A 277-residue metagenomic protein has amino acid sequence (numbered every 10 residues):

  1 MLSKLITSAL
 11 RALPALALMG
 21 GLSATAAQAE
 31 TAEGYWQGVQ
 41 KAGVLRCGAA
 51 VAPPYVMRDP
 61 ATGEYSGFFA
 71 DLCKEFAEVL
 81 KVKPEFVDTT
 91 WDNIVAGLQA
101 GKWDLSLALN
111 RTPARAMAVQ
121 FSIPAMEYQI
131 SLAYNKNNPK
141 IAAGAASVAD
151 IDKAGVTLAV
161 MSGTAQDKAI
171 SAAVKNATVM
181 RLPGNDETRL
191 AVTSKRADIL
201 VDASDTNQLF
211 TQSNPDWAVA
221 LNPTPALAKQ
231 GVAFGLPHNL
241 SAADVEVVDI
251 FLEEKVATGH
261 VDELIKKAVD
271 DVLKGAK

Functional and structural regions predicted by a protein language model:
R11, L16-Q28: C-terminal segment of classical bacterial N-terminal signal peptides
A29-L109, M117: Extracytoplasmic small-molecule ligand-binding "clamshell" domains of the periplasmic binding protein/Venus flytrap
E30, A70-V79, N138-K140, G155 (+2 more regions): Extended ligand-binding regions for polar small-molecule ligands
L45-R46, K81-K83, A100-A108, V156-T157 (+2 more regions): Alpha-to-beta junction loops
M57-A61, C73-V82, S147-D152, G163-P183 (+2 more regions): Ligand-binding cleft/hinge of the Venus flytrap
N93, L109-A118, A169-A172, D198-A228: A ligand-binding cleft/hinge motif common to bilobed small-molecule-binding domains
E127-S131, Q208-E253, D271-K277: Periplasmic-binding protein-like
K136-V156: Flexible hinge/capping segments at coil-to-helix
